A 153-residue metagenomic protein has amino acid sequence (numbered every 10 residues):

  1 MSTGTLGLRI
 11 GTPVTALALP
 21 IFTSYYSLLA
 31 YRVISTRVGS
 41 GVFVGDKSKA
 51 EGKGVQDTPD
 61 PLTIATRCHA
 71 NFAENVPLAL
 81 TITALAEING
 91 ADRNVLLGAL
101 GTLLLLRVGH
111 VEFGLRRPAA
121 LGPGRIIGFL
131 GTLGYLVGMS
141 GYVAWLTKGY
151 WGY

Functional and structural regions predicted by a protein language model:
M1-P13, W151-Y153: Eukaryotic N-terminal low-complexity, Ser/Thr- and Lys/Arg-rich leader segments that predominantly function as
R9-G52: N-terminal signal-anchor transmembrane alpha helix
G11-L19, L96-A99, R125-L133: Transmembrane alpha-helices of multi-pass eukaryotic membrane proteins
A50-F72: Short membrane-interface loop/juxtamembrane segments of multi-pass integral membrane proteins
A70-L85, L136: Core segments of transmembrane alpha-helices that mediate helix-helix packing or line hydrophobic substrate/ligand
L85-L105: Short alpha-helical packing/oligomerization segments
V108-Y135: Interfacial loop-to-transmembrane junctions
S140-Y153: Juxtamembrane boundary at the C-terminal end of a transmembrane helix
